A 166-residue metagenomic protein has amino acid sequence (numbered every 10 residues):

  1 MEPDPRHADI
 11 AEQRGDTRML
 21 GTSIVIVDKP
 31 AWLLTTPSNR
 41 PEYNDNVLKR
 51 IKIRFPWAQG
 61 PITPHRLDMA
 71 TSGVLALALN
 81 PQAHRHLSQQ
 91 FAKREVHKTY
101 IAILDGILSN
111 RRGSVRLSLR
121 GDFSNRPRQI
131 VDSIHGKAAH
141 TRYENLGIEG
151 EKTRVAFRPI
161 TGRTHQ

Functional and structural regions predicted by a protein language model:
M1-H140, E144-G150, R154: RNA pseudouridine synthases
L87, R163-Q166: Short beta-strand segments enriched for Tyr within beta-sheet-rich domains, predominantly fibronectin type III
R154, I160-T164: Beta-rich strand-turn-strand
